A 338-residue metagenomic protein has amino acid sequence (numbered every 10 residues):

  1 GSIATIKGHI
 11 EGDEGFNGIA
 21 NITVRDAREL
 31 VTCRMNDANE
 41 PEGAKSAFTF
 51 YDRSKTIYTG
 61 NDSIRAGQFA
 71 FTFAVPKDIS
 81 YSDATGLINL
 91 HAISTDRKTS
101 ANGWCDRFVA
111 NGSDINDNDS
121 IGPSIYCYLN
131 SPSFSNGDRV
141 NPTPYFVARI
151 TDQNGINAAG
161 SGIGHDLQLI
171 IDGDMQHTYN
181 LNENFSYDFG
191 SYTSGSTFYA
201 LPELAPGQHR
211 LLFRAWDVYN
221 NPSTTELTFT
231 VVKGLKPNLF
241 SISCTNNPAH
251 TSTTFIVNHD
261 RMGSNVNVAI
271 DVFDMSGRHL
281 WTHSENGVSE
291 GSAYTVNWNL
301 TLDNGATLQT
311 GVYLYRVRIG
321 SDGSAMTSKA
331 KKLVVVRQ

Functional and structural regions predicted by a protein language model:
G1-T5, H9-E11, N111-P144, T151 (+1 more regions): Short, compositionally biased P/S/T/A/G/V-rich stretches that sit at domain boundaries
I3-D37, G162, N265-V272: Beta-strand-rich binding/interaction modules
A4-G12, F146-D152, T253-R261, W298: Aromatic/hydrophobic beta-strand junction motif of beta-rich domains
T23-N111, Y126-S133, V147-K233, N286-G291: Long, low-complexity serine/threonine/glycine- and acidic-rich segments characteristic of extracellular
T85-N89, Y145, Q208-L212, T254 (+2 more regions): Short, conserved beta-strand segments of beta-strand-rich sandwich/propeller modules, principally
L201, A205-Q208, E285-S324: Short, surface-exposed loop/turn motifs with a glycine/proline- and acidic-biased composition
L227-T228, V232, T245, F255 (+1 more regions): C-terminal tail/sorting-segment detector
V232-D274, S284-E285, T295-W298, I319-S324: Glycine-centered coil/turn sites that cap beta-strands in beta-rich domains
